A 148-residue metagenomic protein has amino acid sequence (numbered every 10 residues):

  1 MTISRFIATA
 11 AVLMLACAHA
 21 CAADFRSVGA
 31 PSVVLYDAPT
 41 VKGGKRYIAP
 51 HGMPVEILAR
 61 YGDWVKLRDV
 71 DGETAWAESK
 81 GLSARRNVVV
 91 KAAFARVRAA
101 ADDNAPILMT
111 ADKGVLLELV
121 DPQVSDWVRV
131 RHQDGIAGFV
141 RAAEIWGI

Functional and structural regions predicted by a protein language model:
M1-F6: Positively charged n-region of N-terminal signal peptides that target proteins for export
I7-A18: Bacterial N-terminal signal peptides
A18-A38, K45-M53, L58-A101, P106-L116 (+2 more regions): SH3-family beta-barrel domains
